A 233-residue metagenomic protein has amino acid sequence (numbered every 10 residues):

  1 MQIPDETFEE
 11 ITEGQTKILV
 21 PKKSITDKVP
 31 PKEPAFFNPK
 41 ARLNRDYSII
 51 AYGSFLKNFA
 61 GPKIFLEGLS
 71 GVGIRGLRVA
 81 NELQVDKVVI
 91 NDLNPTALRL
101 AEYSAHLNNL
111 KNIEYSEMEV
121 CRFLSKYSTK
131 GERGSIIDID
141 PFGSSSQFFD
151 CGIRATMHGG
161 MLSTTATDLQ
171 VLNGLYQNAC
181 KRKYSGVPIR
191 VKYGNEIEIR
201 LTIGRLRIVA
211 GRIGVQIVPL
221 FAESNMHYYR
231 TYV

Functional and structural regions predicted by a protein language model:
M1-Y232: SAM-dependent transferase fold signal centered on methyltransferase-like domains, encompassing both Class I
